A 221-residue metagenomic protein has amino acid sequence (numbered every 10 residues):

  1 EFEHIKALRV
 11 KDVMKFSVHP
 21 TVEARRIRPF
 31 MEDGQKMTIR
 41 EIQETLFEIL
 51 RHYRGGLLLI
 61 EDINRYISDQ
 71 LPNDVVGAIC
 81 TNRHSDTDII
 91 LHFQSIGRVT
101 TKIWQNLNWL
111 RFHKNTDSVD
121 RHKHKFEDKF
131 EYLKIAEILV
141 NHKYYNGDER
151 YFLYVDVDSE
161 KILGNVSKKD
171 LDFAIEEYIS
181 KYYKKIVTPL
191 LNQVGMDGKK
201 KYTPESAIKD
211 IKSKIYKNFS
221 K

Functional and structural regions predicted by a protein language model:
E1, E32-I135: Conserved P-loop NTPase motor cores
E1-L57, Q70-N73, P204-K221: P-loop NTPase catalytic phosphate-binding loop
K6, L50, R54, F126-F130 (+5 more regions): Generic secondary-structure transition motif, activating predominantly at the C-termini of alpha-helices
R9, I63-N64, F93, G164 (+1 more regions): Compositionally biased amphipathic helical and low-complexity segments enriched in hydrophobic
R9, R111-F112, Y154-D156: Structural signal for conserved beta-strand scaffold positions within catalytic alpha/beta enzyme cores
D88-F93, D120-H124, N141-N146, K184-P189: Short C-terminal domain-edge/linker segments immediately following a structured domain
H122-K161: P-loop/Walker A phosphate-binding loop and immediately adjacent motor/lid segment at beta-alpha junctions
N146-K221: Conserved P-loop NTPase motor module
